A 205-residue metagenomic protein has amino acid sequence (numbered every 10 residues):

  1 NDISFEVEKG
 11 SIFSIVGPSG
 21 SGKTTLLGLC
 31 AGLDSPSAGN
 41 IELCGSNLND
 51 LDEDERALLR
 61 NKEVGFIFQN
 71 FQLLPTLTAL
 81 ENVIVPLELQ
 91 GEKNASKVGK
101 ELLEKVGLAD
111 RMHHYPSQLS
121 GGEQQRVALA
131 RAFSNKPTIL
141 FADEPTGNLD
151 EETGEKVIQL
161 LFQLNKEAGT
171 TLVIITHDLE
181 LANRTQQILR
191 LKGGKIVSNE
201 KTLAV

Functional and structural regions predicted by a protein language model:
N1-L191: ABC family nucleotide-binding domain
I188-K201: H-loop (His-switch) and adjacent beta-strand-loop-beta switch element of ABC-type ATPase nucleotide-binding domains
L203-V205: ABC ATPase nucleotide-binding domains
